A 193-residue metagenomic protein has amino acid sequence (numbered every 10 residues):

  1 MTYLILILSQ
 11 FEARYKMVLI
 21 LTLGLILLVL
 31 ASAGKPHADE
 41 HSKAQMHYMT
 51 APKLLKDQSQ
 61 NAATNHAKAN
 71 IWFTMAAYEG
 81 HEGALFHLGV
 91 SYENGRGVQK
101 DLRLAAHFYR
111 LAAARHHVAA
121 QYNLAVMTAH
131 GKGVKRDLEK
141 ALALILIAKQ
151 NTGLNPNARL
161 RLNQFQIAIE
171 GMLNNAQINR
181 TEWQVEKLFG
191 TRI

Functional and structural regions predicted by a protein language model:
I20-L30: Bacterial N-terminal signal peptides
L30-S59, A63, A67: N-terminal leader/linker segments that initiate helical-solenoid repeat arrays
E40-K43, H47, D57-Q60, Y78-H81 (+7 more regions): Short helix-capping/linker turns of helical repeat alpha-solenoids
H47-Q58, L85-N94, Q121-H130, A148 (+1 more regions): Hydrophobic face of amphipathic alpha-helices that form TPR/SEL1-like repeat modules and related alpha-solenoid
K135-P156, L160, W183-F189: TPR/TPR-like (Sel1-like) alpha-helical repeat modules
P156-I193: Terminal, low-structured helical/coil segments at or just beyond the last alpha-helical repeat
